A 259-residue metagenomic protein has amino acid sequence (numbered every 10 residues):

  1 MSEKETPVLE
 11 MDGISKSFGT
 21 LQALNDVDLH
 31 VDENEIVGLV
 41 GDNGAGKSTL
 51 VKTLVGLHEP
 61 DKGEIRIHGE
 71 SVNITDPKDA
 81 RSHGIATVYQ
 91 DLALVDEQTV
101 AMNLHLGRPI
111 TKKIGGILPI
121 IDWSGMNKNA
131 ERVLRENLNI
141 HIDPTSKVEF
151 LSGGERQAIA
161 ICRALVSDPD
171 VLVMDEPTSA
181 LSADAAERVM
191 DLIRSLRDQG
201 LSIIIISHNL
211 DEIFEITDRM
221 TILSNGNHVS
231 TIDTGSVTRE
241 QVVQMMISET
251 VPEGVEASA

Functional and structural regions predicted by a protein language model:
S2-A259: Glycine-rich phosphate-binding loops of nucleotide-dependent enzymes
